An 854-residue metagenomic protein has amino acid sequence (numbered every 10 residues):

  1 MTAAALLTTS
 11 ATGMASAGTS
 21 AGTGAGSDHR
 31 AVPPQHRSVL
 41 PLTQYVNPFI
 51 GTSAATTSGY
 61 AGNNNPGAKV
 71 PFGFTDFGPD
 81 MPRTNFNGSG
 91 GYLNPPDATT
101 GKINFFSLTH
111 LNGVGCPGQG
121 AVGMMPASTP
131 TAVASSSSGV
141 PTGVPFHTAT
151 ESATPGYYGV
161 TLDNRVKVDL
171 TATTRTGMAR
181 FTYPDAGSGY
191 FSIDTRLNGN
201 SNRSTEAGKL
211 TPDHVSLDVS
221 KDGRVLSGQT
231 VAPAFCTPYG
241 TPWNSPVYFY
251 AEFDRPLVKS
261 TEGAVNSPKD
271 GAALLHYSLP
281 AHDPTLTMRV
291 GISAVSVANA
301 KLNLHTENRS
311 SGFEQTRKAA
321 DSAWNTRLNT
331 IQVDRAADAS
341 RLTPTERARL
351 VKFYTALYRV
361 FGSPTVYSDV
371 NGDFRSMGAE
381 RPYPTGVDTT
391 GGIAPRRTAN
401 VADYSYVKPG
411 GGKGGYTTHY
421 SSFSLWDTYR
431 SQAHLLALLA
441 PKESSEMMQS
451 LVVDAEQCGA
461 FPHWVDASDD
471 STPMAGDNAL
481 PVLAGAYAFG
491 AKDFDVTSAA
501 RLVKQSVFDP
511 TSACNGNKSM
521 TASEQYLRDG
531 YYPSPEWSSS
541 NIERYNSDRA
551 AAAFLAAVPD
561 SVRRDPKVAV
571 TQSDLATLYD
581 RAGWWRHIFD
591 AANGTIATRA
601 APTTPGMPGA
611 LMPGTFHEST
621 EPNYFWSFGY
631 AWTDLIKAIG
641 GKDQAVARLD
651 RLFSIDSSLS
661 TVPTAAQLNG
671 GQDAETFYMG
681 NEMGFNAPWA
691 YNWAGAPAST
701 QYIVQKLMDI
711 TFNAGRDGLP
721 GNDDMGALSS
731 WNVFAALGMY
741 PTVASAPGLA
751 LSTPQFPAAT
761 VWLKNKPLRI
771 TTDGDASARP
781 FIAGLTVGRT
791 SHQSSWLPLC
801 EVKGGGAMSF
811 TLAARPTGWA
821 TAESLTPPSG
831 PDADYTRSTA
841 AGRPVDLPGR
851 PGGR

Functional and structural regions predicted by a protein language model:
M1-T19: Secretory targeting and sorting signals
G18-G26, G852: Small-residue-biased low-complexity repeat regions
H29-A433, A437-P481, Y487-I542, L555-S561 (+9 more regions): Accessory carbohydrate-recognition regions in carbohydrate-active enzymes
S547-D548, G684: TPR repeat positional signature
L768-S777: Short aromatic-glycine motifs in intrinsically disordered, low-complexity regions
A776-R789: Surface-exposed interfaces of beta-sheet-rich extracellular modules
